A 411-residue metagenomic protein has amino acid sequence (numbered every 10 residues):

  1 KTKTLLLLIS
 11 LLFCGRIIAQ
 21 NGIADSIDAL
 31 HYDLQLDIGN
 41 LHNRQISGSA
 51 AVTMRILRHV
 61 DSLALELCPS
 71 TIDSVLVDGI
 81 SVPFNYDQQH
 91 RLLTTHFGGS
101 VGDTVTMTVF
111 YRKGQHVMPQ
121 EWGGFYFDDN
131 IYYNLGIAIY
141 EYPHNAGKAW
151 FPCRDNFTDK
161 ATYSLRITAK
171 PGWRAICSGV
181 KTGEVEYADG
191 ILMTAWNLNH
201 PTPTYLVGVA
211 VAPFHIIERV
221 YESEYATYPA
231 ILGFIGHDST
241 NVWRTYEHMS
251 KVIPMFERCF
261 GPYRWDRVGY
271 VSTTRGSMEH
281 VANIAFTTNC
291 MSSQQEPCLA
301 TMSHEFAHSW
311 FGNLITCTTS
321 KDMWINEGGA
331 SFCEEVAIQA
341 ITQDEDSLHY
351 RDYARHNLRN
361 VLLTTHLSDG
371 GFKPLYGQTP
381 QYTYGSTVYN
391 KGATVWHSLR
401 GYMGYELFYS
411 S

Functional and structural regions predicted by a protein language model:
F13, I18-S47, R55, G123 (+2 more regions): N-terminal, polar/Ser/Thr-rich
N21-A24, V101, F110-S164, A212 (+1 more regions): Glycine/proline-rich low-complexity spacer/linker segments in large multi-domain proteins
R44-P69: Ligand-binding face of N-terminal immunoglobulin V-set domains in extracellular IgSF glycoproteins
G48, N145, C153-S303, F332: Hydrophobic helix-coil surface modules that form long, contiguous segments used for peptide/substrate interaction
L67-N130, D189: A surface-exposed beta-strand-loop module
A285-Y353: Zinc-dependent metallopeptidase catalytic helix centered on the HExxH motif and its immediate flanking segment
E327-T394: Acidic/His/Gly-enriched intrinsically disordered linker/tail segments that often contain short helix/coil "MoRF-like"
T383-S411: Amphipathic alpha-helical substructures
